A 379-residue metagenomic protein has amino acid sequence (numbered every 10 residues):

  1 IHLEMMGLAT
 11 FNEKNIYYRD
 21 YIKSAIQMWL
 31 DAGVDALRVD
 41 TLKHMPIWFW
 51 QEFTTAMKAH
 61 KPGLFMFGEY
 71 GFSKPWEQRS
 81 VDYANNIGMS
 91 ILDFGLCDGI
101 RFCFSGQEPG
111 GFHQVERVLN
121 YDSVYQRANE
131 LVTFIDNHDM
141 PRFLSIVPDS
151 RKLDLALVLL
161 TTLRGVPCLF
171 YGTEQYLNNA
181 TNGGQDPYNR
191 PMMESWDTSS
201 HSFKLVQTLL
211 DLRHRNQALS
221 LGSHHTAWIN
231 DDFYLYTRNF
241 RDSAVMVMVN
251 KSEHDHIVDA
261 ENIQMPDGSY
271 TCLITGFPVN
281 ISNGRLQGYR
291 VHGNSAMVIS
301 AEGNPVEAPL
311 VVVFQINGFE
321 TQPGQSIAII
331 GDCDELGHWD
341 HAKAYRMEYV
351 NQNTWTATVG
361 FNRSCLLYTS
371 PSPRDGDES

Functional and structural regions predicted by a protein language model:
I1-D31: Chitinase-like catalytic core of GlcNAc-active glycosidases
S24-Q27, D35-R127, L131, P148-S150 (+7 more regions): Active-site-proximal helices and loops of the catalytic beta/alpha 8
G165-L177: Substrate-binding cleft of secreted/luminal carbohydrate-active enzymes
L273-R285, D340-Y345: Solvent-exposed beta-strand/loop surfaces of large extracellular or lumenal domains
S282-A308: C-terminal beta-strand-rich structural cap/linker in extracellular carbohydrate-active enzymes
V312-G318: A short, amphipathic beta-strand motif
F319-S364, R374, S379: Aromatic-rich carbohydrate-binding modules that target alpha-glucans
